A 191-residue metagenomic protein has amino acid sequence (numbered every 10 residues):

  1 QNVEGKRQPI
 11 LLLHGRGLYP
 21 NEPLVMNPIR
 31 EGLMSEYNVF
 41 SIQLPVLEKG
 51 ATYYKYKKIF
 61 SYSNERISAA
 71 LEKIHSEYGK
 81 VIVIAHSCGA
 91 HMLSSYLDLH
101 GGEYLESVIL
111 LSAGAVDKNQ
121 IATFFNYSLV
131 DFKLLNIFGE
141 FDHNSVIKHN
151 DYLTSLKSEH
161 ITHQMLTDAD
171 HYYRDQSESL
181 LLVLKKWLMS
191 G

Functional and structural regions predicted by a protein language model:
Q1-S76: Serine-hydrolase catalytic machinery in alpha/beta-hydrolase-like enzymes
R7-P9, K80-I82, S107: Structural motif
L12, V83, L110, N136-F138: Structural beta-sheet core signal
I84-S94: Gly/Ala-rich beta-loop-alpha elbow adjacent to hydrolase catalytic centers
S95-L99: Active-site signature of alpha/beta-hydrolase-fold catalytic machinery across serine- and Asp/Cys-nucleophile hydrolases
E103-V116: A conserved short beta-strand
A113-H171: The feature captures the conserved acid-bearing segment of alpha/beta-hydrolase catalytic domains
E159-G191: C-terminal catalytic histidine-bearing segment of alpha/beta-hydrolase fold enzymes
